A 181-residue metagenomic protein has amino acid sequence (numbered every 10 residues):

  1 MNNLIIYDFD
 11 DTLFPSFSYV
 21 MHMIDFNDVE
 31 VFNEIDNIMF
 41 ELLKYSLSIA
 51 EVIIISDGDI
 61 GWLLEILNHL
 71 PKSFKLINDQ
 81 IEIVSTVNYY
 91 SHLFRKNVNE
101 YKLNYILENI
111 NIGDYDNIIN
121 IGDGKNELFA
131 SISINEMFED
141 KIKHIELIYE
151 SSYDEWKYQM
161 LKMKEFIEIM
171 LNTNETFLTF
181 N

Functional and structural regions predicted by a protein language model:
M1-N3, A50, I112-I118: Short coil/turn segments at beta-strand junctions that form active-site/ligand-binding loops
M1-Y45: Active-site neighborhood of HAD-like aspartate-dependent phosphohydrolases
I6, D10, L42-S46, A50-F74: Conserved, ordered domain cores of eukaryotic regulatory proteins
Y7, D28-D36, Y45, V52-S56 (+3 more regions): Amphipathic alpha-helical protein-protein interaction segments
Y7-Y19, D57, V84-N88, G122: Short loop/turn segments at strand-loop or loop-helix junctions that form parts of catalytic or ligand-binding pockets
I24-N27, L43-E51, V87, I112 (+1 more regions): Generic alpha-helix detector with strongest preference for long hydrophobic helices that associate with membranes
D59-N181: C-terminal cap/substrate-recognition subdomain and adjoining C-terminal extension of metal-dependent phosphatase-like
